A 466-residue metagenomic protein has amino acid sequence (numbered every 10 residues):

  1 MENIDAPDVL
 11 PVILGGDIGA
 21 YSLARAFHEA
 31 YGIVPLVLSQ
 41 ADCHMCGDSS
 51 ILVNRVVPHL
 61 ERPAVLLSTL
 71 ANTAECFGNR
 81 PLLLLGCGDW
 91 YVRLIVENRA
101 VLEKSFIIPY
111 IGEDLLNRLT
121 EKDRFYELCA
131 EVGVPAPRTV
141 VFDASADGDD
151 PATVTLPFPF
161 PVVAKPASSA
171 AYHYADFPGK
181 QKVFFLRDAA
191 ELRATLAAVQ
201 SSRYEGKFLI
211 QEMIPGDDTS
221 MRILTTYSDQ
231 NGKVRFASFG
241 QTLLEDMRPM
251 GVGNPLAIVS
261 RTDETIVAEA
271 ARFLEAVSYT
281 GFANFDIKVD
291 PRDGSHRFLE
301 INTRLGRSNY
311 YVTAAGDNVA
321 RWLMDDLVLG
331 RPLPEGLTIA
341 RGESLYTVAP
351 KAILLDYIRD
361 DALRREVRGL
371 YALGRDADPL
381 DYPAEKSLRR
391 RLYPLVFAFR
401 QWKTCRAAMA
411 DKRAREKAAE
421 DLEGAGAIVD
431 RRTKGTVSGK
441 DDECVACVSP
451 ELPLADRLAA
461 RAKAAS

Functional and structural regions predicted by a protein language model:
M1-I111, S145-A152, F397-A410, R415 (+2 more regions): ATP-binding N-terminal substructure of ATP-dependent carboxylate-amine bond-forming enzymes
L10, M324-S466: Peripheral (often C-terminal) accessory segments that flank ATP-dependent C-N-forming ligase machineries
R118-L209, Q230-N231, A268, T436: Active-site nucleotide/adenylate-binding loops and adjacent lid/helix of ATP-dependent enzymes
R187-R248, R261-A268, V289, S295-R297: Phosphate-binding site of ATP-dependent enzymes
L209, F282-N284, L333-I339: Flexible, glycine/charged-enriched surface loops at secondary-structure junctions
L244-M247, G253, N302-G316: Glycine-rich phosphate/pyrophosphate-binding beta-alpha loops
L274-Y310: Conserved metal-phosphate-binding beta-hairpin within the catalytic cores of diverse ATP-dependent phosphoryl-transfer
